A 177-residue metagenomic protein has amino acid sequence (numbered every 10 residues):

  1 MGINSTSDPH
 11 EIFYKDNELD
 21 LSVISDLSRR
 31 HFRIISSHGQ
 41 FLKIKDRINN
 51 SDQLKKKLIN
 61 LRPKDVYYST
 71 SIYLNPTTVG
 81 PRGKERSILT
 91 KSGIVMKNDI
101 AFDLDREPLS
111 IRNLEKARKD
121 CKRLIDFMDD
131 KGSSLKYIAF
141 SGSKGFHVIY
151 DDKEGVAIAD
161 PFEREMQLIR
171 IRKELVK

Functional and structural regions predicted by a protein language model:
M1-D99, L104-R118, F162-I169, K173 (+1 more regions): DNA replication initiation on ssDNA origins
K84-S92, I125-S141: Catalytic micro-motifs at enzyme active sites that drive phosphoryl/nucleotidyl and oxygen chemistry
D99-F102, S133-E163: Histidine-centered divalent-metal-coordination microenvironment in nucleic-acid enzymes
D120-F127, K131, R170, E174: Generic, well-ordered alpha-helical scaffold segments in large soluble proteins
